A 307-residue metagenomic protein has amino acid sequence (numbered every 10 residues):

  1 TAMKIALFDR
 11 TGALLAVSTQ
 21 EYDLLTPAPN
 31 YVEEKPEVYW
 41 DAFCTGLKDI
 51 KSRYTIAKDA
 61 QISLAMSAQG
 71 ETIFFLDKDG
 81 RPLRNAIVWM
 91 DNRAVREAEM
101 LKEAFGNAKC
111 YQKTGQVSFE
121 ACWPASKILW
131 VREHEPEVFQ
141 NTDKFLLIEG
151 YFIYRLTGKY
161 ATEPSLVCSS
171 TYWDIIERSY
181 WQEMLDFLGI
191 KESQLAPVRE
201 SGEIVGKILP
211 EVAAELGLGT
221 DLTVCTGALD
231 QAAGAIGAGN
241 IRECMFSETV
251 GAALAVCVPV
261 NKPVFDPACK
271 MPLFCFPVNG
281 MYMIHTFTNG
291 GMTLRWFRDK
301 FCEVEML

Functional and structural regions predicted by a protein language model:
T1-R84, R96, N141, A213-A214 (+1 more regions): N-terminal glycine/serine-rich phosphate-binding loop of ATP-dependent small-molecule kinases, especially carbohydrate
R10, V95, K102-S118, S126-A161 (+5 more regions): Active-site core segments that coordinate phosphate-bearing ligands/cofactors across diverse enzyme families
Q20, I87-A94, A252-L254: Short, acidic/turn-prone active-site loops that include or flank metal/cofactor- and phosphate-binding residues
K35, D91, D230: Short, conserved phosphate/pyrophosphate- and ester-handling motifs at nucleotide-, phospho-/glycolipid
R53-W89, V117-P124, I153-D174, P197-E200 (+1 more regions): Short beta-strand-loop/turn "lid" adjacent to the catalytic site in phosphate-handling enzymes
S193-L195: A conserved beta-strand/loop element that lines the FAD pocket in flavoprotein oxidoreductases
